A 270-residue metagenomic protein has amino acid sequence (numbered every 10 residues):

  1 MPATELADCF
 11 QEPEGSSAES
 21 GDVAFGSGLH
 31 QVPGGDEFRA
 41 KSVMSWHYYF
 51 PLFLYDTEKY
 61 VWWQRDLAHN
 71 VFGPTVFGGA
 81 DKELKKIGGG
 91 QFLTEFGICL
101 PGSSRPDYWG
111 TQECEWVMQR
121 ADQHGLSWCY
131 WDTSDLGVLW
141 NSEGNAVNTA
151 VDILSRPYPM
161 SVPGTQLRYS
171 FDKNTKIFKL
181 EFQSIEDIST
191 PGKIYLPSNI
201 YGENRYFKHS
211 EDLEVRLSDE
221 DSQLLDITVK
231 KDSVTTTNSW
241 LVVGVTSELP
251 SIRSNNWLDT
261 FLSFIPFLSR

Functional and structural regions predicted by a protein language model:
M1-M118, D122: Extracellular glycoside hydrolase catalytic/binding regions
M44, V61-D66, I87, C99-L100 (+4 more regions): C-terminal catalytic-base region of ester-bond hydrolases, centering on the histidine of the charge-relay
Y48, D132, H209-E211: Generic short alpha-helical hydrophobic face used as a protein-protein interaction/packing hotspot
W62-L67, V147-A150, I200-Y201: Short, low-complexity, polar/charged sequence segments that are solvent-exposed and flexible
G97-P101, D135, D187, I200-Y201: Short Gly/Pro-enriched loop/turn and capping motifs at secondary-structure junctions
G110-Y195, N204: Extended, alpha-helix-rich binding/interface surfaces that flank or overlap catalytic cores and mediate recognition
Y169-R270: C-terminal beta-sandwich/jelly-roll accessory domains of carbohydrate-active enzymes
